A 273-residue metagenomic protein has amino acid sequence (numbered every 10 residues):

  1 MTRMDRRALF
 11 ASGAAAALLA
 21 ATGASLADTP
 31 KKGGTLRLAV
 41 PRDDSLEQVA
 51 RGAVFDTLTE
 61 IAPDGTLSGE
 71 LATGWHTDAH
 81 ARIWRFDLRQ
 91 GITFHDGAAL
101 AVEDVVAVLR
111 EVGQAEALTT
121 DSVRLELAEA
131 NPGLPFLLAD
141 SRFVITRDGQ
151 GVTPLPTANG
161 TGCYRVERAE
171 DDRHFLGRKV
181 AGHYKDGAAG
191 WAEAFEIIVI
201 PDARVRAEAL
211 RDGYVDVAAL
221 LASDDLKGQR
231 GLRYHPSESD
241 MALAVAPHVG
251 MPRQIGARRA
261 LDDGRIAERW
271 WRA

Functional and structural regions predicted by a protein language model:
M1-A16: N-terminal secretory signal peptides and thylakoid transit peptides that target proteins across membranes
M4, D28-T29, P63, R89-A115 (+1 more regions): Extracytoplasmic/periplasmic ligand-capture domains
A16-A24: Hydrophobic h-region of N-terminal signal peptides that target proteins for export in Gram-negative bacteria
G23-A39, A257-A260: C-terminal segment of N-terminal export signals and the immediately downstream linker at the start of the mature
G33-R42, I83-F86, V123-R124, G162-R165 (+2 more regions): Short, well-ordered beta-strand elements
T35-A79, D87: N-terminal lobe/hinge region of extracytoplasmic solute-binding protein
L36, F55-T57, R82-W84, R173-F175 (+1 more regions): Small-molecule pocket liners
R110-D148, C163, E170: Surface-exposed binding/hinge segments that line and control ligand-binding clefts or catalytic entry sites
